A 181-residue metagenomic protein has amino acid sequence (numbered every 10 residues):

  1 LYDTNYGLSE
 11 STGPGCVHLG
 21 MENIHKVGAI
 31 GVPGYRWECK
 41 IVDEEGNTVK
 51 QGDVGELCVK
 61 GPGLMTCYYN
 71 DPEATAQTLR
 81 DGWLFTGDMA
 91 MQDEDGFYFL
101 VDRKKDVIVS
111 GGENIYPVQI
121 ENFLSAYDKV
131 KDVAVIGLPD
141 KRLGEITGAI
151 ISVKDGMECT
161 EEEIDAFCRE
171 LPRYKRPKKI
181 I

Functional and structural regions predicted by a protein language model:
L1-H25, E38, T48: Gly/Ser/Thr-rich phosphate-binding loop
G7, G31, D88, G112: Active-site glycine-centered loops adjacent to acidic/histidine catalytic or metal-binding residues that shape
G13, G28, Y35-W37, G55 (+2 more regions): Change "...and in nucleic-acid phosphodiester-cleaving endonucleases..." to "...and in nucleic-acid processing enzymes
C16-G20, V42-D43, K60, S152: Short beta-strand-to-turn element immediately C-terminal to the catalytic PLP-Schiff-base lysine in fold type I
V32-R36, N47-T78, E113-I115: Conserved ATP/PPi-binding loop(s) of AMP-dependent carboxylate-activating enzymes
K40-C58, E94-D95, M157-E161: Conserved beta-loop-beta connector loops within the AMP-binding
G61, T66-C67, M89-R176: AMP-binding/adenylate-forming catalytic core of the ANL superfamily
